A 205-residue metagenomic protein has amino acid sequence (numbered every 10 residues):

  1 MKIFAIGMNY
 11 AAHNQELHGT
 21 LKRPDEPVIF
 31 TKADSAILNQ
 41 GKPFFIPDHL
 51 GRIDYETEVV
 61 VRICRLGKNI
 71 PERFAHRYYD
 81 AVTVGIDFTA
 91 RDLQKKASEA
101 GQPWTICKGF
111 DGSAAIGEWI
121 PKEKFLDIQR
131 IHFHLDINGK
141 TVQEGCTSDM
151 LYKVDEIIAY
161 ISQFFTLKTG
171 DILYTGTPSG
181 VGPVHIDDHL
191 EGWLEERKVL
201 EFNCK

Functional and structural regions predicted by a protein language model:
M1-G85, R91-K95: Extended, compositionally biased flexible segments
N9, H13-R23, I29, T83 (+1 more regions): Catalytic-pocket segment enriched in acidic/His residues
